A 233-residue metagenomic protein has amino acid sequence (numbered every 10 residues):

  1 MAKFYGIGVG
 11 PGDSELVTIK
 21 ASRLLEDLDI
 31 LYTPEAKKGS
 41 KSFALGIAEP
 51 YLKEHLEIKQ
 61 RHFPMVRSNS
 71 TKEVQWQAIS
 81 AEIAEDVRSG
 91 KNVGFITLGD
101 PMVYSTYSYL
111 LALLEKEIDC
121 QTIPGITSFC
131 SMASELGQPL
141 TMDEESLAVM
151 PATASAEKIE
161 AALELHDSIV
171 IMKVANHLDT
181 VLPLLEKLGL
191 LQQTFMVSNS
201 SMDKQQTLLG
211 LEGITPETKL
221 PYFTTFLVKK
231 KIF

Functional and structural regions predicted by a protein language model:
M1-S14, I19-A21, E26-I118, T207-L208 (+2 more regions): Class I S-adenosyl-L-methionine
F4, L163-F233: A contiguous loop/helix-start segment that scaffolds small-molecule binding in enzyme catalytic cores
T33, Q60, F95-T97, T122-G125 (+3 more regions): General beta-strand structural signal in soluble alpha/beta enzymes
K38-K41, V66, T127-C130, L178-D179 (+1 more regions): Short gly/pro/ser/thr-enriched loop/turn and capping motifs at secondary-structure boundaries
L56-K59, D119-Q121, A148, Q193: Conserved beta-strand segments of alpha/beta enzyme cores
A78-D86, P139-P151, G213-T224: A polyampholytic, Gly/Pro-enriched intrinsically disordered region
I79-I83, I159, V181: Generic hydrophobic alpha-helical segments
M102-L165, K231-I232: Class I SAM-dependent methyltransferase SAM-binding "motif I" and its flanking Rossmann-like core
